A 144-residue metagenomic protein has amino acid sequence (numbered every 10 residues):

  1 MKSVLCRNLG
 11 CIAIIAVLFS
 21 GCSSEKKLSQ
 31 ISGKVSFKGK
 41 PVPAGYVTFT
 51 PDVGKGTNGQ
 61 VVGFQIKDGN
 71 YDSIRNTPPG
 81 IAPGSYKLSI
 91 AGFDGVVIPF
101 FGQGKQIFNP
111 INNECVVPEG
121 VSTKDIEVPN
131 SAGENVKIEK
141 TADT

Functional and structural regions predicted by a protein language model:
K2-T144: Glycine/proline-rich low-complexity segments that form flexible loops, beta-turns, and polyproline
